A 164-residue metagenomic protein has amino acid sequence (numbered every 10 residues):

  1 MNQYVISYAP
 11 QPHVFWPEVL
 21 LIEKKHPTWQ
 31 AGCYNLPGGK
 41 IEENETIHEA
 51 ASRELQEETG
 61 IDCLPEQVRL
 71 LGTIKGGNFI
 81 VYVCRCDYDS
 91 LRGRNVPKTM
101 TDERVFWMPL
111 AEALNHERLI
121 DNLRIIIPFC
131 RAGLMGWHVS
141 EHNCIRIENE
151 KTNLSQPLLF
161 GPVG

Functional and structural regions predicted by a protein language model:
M1-L20, K40: Conserved N-terminal beta-strand and adjoining loop/helix that marks the start of the Nudix/MutT-like hydrolase domain
V14, H26, K75: Short, glycine/serine-rich, charged loops/turns that create anion-binding and catalytic segments at active sites
I22-K24: Beta-strand-dense domains in secreted/periplasmic systems and polymorphic toxin scaffolds
T28-G32: A conserved beta-turn-beta hairpin within the catalytic core of GNAT-like acetyltransferases that forms part
Y34-G39: Conserved acetyl-CoA binding element of GNAT-fold acetyltransferases
I41-P65, I74-F129, S155-G164: Unchanged
F129-G164: Charged phosphate-binding loop/patch that engages nucleotide di/tri-phosphates or the phosphate backbone of nucleic
